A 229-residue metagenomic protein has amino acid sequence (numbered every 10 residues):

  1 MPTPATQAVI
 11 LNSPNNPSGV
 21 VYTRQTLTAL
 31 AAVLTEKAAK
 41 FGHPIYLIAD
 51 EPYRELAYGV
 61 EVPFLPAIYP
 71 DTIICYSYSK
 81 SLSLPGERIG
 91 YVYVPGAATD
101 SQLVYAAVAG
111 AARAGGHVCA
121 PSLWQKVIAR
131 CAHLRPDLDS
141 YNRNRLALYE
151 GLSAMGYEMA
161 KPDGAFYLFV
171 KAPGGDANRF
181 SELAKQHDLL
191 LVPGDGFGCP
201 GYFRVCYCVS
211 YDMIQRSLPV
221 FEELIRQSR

Functional and structural regions predicted by a protein language model:
M1-R229: PLP-dependent class I/II
